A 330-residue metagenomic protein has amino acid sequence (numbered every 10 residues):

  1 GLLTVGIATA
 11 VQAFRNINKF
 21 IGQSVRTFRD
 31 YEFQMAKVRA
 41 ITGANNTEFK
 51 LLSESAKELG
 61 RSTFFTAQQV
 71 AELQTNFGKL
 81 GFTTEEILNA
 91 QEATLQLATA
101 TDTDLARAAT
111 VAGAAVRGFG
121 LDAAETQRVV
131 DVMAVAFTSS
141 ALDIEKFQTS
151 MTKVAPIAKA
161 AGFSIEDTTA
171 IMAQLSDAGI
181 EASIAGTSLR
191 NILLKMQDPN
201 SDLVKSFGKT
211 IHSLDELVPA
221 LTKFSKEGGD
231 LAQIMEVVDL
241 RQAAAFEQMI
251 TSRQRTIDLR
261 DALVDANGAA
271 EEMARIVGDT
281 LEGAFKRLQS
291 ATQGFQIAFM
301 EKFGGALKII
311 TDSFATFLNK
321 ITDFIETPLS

Functional and structural regions predicted by a protein language model:
G1-I7, I321-S330: Membrane-penetrating hydrophobic segments
L2, G6-R61, A71-L80, L88-T101 (+11 more regions): Small-residue helix-packing and pore-constriction motifs in hydrophobic alpha-helices
T66: Short alpha-helical DNA-recognition segment
T84: Aromatic/His-enriched, Gly/Pro-containing loop or helix-boundary segments that lie immediately adjacent to catalytic
E216, E227, A232-M235: Alpha-helical protein-protein interaction modules
